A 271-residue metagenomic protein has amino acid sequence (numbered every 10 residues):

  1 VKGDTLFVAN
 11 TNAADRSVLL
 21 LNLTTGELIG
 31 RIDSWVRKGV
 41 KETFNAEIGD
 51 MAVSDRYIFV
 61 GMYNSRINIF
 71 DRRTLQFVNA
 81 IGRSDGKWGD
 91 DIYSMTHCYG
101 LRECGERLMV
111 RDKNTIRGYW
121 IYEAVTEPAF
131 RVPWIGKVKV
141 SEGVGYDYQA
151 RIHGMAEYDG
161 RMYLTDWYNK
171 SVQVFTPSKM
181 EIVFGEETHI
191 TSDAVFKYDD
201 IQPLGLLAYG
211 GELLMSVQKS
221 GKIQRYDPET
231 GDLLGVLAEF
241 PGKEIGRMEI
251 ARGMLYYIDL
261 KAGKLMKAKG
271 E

Functional and structural regions predicted by a protein language model:
V1, R37-A52, G86-C104, S141-Y158 (+2 more regions): Beta-rich, blade/repeat-based domains predominating in secreted/periplasmic proteins but also intracellular
T5, Y57, R107, R161 (+2 more regions): Conserved core beta-strand positions within WD40 beta-propeller blades
V8-A13, V60-S65, V110-N114, L164-K170 (+2 more regions): Conserved beta-strand positions in repeat-built beta-propeller and related beta-rich domains
L19, N68, R117-W120, Q173 (+2 more regions): WD40 beta-propeller blade core
N22-E27, D71-L75, E123-E127, T176-M180 (+2 more regions): Short loop/turn segments that connect beta-strands within beta-propeller blades
L28-V36, F77-D85, A129-S141, E181-F196 (+1 more regions): Beta-propeller fold detector
N79-R83, W88-A156, L164: Solenoidal tandem-repeat scaffolds enriched in leucines and small polar residues
K243-E271: Blade-level signature of beta-propeller repeat domains, shared across WD40, Kelch, NHL, RCC1 and BNR/Asp-box propellers
